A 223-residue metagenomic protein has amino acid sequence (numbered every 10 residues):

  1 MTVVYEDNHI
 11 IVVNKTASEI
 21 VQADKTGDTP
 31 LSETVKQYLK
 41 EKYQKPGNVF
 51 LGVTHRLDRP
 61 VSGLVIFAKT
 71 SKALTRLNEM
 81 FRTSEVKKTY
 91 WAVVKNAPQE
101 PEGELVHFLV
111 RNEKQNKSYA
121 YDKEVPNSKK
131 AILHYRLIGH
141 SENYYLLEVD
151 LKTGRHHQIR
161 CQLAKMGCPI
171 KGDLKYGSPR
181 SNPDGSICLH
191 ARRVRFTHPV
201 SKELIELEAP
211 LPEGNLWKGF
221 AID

Functional and structural regions predicted by a protein language model:
M1-D223: RNA pseudouridine synthases
